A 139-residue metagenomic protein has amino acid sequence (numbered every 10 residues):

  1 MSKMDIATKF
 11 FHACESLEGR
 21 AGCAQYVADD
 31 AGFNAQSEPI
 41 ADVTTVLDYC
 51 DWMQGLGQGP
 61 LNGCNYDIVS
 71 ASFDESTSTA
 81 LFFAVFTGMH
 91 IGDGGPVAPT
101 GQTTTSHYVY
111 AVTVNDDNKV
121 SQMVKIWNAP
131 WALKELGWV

Functional and structural regions predicted by a protein language model:
M1-V139: C-terminal and inter-domain tail/linker signature
